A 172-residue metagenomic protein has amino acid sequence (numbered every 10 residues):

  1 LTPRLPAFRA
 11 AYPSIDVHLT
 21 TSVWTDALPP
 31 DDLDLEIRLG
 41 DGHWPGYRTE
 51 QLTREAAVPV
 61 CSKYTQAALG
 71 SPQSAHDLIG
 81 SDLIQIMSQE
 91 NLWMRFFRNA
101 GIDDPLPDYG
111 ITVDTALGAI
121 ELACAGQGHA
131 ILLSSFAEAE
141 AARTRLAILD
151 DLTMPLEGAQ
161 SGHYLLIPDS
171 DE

Functional and structural regions predicted by a protein language model:
L1-P45: Central regulatory/effector-binding core of bacterial HTH transcription factors
D16-T21, D104-T115: Short beta-strand-to-loop elements that line the ligand-binding cleft of bilobed periplasmic-binding protein-like
S22-V23, L39-G42, C61-K63, T115 (+2 more regions): Beta->alpha turn/N-cap motifs
W24, G118-A123, A137: Short, hydrophobic alpha-helical packing/hinge segments within bilobed ligand-binding/sensory domains
L28, L78, E121-G128, A141: Hydrophobic residues within well-ordered alpha-helices
P45-I84: Flexible hinge/capping segments at coil-to-helix
R48, A125-D169: Beta-alpha-beta core module
D82-I102: Secondary-structure junction motif
